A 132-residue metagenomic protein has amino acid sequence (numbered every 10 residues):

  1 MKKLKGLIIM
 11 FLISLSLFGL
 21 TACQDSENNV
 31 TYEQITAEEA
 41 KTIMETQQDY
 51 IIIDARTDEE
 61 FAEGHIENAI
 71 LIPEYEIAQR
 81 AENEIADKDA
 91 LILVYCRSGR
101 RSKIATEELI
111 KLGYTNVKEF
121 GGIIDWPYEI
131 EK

Functional and structural regions predicted by a protein language model:
K2-I8, F18-A37, I43, Y50 (+2 more regions): Rhodanese-like catalytic fold shared by cysteine-dependent sulfurtransferases and DSP/PTP-type phosphatases
I13-S16: Classical Sec-dependent N-terminal signal peptides that target proteins to the secretory pathway
I52-D54: Structural scaffold elements adjacent to functional motifs in cytosolic proteins
